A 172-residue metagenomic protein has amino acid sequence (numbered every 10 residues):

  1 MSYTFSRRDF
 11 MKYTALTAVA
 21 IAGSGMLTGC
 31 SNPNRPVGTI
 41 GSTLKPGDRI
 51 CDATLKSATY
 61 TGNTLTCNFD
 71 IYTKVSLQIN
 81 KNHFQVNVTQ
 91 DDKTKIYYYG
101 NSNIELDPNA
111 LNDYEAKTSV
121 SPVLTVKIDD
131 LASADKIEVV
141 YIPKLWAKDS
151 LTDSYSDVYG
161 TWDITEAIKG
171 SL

Functional and structural regions predicted by a protein language model:
M1-A18: N-terminal secretory signal peptides and thylakoid transit peptides that target proteins across membranes
T28-G29: C-terminal motif of bacterial Sec signal peptides marking the signal peptidase cleavage site
P36-Y60: Low-complexity, acidic Ser/Thr/Pro/Gly-rich terminal tails and inter-domain linkers that flank the onset of structured
L65-T73: Short, well-ordered beta-strand segments enriched in hydrophobic/aromatic residues
V75-N80: A short beta-turn/strand-edge loop motif at beta-sheet boundaries
H83-I96: Extended low-complexity, serine/threonine- and proline-enriched intrinsically disordered segments
I96-D149: Short, solvent-exposed, Trp/other aromatic-anchored flexible loops in extracytoplasmic proteins
G160-L172: Short, low-complexity, Pro/Ser/Thr/Gly-rich segments in the mature regions of secreted, periplasmic
